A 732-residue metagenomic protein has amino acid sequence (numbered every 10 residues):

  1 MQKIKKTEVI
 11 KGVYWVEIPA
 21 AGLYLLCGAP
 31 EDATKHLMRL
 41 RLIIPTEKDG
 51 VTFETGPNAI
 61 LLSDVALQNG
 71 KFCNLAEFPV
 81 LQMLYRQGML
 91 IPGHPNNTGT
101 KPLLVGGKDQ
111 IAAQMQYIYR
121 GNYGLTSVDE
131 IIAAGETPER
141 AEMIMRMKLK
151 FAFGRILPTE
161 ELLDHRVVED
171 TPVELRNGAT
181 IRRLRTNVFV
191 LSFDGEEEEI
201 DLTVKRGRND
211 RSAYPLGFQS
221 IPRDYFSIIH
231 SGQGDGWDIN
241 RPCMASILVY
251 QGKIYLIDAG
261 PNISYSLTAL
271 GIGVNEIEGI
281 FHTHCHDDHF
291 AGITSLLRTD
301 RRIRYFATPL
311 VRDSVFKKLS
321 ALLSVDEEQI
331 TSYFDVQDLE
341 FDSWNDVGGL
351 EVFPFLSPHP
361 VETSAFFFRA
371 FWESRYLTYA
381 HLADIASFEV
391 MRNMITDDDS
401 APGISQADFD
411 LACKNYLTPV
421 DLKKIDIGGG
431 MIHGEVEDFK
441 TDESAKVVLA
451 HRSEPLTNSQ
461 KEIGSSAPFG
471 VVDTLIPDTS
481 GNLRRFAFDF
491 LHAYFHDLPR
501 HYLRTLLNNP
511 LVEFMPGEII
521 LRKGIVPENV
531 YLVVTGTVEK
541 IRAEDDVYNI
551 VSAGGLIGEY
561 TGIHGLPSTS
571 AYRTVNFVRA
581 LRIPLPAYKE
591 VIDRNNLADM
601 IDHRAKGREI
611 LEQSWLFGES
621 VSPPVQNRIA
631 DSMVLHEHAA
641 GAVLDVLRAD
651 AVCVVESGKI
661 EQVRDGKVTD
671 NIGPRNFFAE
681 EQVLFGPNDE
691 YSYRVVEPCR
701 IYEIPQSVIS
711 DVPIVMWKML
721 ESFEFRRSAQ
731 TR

Functional and structural regions predicted by a protein language model:
M1-A33, L37-I43, G50-T52, P57 (+2 more regions): Binuclear metal-ion centers of metallo-dependent hydrolases, dominated by the metallo-beta-lactamase
M1-I272, D338-P419: Core dinuclear metal-dependent hydrolase active-site scaffold
W237, C285-A291, D313-S314, S343 (+4 more regions): Active-site environment of divalent metal-dependent phosphoester hydrolases
I272-D300: Di-metal (Zn2+ and/or Mg2+/Mn2+) metal-binding site signature of metallo-dependent hydrolases with the MBL/beta-CASP
V274-N275, L296-R301, N415-T418, D438-S444: Short, conserved loop/helix-junction motifs that constitute active-site signature segments in enzyme catalytic cores
I303-D313, K446-S453: Short internal beta-strands
V311-D338: Active-site neighborhood of divalent metal-dependent phosphoester bond hydrolases
K461-E462, F469-R732: Cytosolic regulatory regions built on CNB/CRP/Popeye-like sensor folds
